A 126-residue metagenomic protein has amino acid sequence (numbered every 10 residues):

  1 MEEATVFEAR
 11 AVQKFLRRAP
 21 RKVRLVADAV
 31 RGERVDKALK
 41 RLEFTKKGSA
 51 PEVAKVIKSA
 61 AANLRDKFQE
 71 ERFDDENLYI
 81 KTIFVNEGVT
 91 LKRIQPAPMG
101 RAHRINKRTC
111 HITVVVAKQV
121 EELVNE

Functional and structural regions predicted by a protein language model:
M1-R18, L25-D28, E33-E126: Structured, basic alpha/beta domains of bacterial-type, RNA-associated proteins
